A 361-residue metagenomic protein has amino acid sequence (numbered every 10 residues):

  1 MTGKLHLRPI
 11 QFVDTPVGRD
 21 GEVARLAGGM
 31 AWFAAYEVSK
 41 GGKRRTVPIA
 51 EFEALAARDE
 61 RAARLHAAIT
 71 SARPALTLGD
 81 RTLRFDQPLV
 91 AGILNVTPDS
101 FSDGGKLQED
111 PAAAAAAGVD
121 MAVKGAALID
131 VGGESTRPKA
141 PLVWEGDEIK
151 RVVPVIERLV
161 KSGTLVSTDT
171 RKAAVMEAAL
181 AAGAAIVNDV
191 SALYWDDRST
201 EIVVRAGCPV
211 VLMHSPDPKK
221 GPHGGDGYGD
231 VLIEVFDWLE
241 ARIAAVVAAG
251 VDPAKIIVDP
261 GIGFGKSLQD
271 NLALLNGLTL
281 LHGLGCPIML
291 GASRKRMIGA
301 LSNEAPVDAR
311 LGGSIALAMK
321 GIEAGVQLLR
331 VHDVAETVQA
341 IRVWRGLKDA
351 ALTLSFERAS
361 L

Functional and structural regions predicted by a protein language model:
M1-G79: N-terminal accessory interaction module
M1-M30, F85, S100-A117, T136-L165 (+5 more regions): Active-site-adjacent loop and "lid" segments of alpha/beta metabolic enzymes
A57-I69, G104-D120: Histidine-rich, glycine-flanked metal-binding segment
R73-A91: Glycine-rich, aromatic-flanked loop segments that form ligand/cofactor-binding clefts across common enzyme folds
T97: Flexible glycine-/small-residue-enriched beta->alpha junction loops that bind anionic phosphate/pyrophosphate groups
A116-G132, A324: Catalytic domains of carbohydrate-active enzymes, especially glycoside hydrolases
